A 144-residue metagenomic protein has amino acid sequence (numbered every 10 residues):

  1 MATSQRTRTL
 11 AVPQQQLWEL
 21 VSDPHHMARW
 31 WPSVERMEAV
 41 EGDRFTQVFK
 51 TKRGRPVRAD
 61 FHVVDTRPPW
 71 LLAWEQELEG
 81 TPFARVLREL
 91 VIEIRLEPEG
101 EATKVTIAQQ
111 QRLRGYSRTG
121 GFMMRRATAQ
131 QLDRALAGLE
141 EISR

Functional and structural regions predicted by a protein language model:
M1-R44: Hydrophobic ligand-binding cavity/cleft-lining segments
M1-T9, E99, D133, E141: Hydrophobic-ligand-binding modules of eukaryotic lipid transfer/binding families
A28, R36-A39, R53-K104, Q110-R112 (+1 more regions): Hydrophobic-ligand binding "helix-grip"
T106, Q110-R144: A conserved amphipathic terminal alpha-helix motif
